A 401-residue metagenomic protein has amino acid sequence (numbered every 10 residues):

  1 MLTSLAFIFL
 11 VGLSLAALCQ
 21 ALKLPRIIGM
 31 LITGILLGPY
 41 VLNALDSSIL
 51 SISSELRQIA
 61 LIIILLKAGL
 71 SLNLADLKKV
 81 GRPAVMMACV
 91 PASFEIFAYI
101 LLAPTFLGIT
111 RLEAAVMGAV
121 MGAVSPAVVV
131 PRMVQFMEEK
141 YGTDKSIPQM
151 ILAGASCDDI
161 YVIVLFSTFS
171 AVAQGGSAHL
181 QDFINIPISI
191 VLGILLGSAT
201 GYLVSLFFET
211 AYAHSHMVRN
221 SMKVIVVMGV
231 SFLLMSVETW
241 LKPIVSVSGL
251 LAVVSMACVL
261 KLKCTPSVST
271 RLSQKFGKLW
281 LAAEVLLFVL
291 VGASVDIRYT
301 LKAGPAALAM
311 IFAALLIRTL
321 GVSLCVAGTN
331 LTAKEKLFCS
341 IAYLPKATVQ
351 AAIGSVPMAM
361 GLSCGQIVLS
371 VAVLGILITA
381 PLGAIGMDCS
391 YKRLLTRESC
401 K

Functional and structural regions predicted by a protein language model:
M1, L42-I52, L101-A114, S170-I184 (+3 more regions): Helix-coil boundary and interhelical linker segments in multi-pass alpha-helical membrane proteins
M1-I8, I49-L66, R111-P126, I186-A199 (+3 more regions): Structural signature of hydrophobic alpha-helical transmembrane segments
L5-A17, C157, I163, S167-L286 (+1 more regions): Core mid-bundle transmembrane helix pairs that form the ion/substrate translocation pathway in diverse multi-pass
C19-L24, A44-S53, L70-M87, I109-E113 (+7 more regions): Interfacial helix-loop-helix linkers and transmembrane-helix boundary segments in multi-pass membrane proteins
M30-T33, L42, L61-L65, E95-A103 (+9 more regions): Alpha-helical transmembrane segments and their lipid-water interface positions in multi-pass membrane proteins
M30-V41, M86-I100, M150-I163, N220-S236 (+2 more regions): Small-residue-rich segments of transmembrane alpha-helices in multi-pass membrane proteins, especially helix faces
L31-G38, S54-V80, I96, F169-Q174 (+4 more regions): Hydrophobic transmembrane alpha-helices of secondary-active transporters and Na+-translocating membrane complexes
L74, K78-G142, I297-L395: Transmembrane alpha-helices that form the ion-translocation and gating core of multi-pass ion transport proteins
